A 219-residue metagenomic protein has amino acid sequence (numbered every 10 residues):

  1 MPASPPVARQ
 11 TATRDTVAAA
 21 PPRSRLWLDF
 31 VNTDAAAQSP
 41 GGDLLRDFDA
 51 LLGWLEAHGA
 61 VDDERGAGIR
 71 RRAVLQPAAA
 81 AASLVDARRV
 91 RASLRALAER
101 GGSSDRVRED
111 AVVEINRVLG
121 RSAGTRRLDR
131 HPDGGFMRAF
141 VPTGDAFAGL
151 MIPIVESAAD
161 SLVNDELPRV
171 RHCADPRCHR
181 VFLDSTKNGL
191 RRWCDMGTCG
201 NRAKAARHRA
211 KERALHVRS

Functional and structural regions predicted by a protein language model:
M1-H172, H179, V217-S219: Short helix-coil boundary/hinge micro-motifs
V163, C173-S219: N-terminal cysteine/histidine-rich coordination modules
